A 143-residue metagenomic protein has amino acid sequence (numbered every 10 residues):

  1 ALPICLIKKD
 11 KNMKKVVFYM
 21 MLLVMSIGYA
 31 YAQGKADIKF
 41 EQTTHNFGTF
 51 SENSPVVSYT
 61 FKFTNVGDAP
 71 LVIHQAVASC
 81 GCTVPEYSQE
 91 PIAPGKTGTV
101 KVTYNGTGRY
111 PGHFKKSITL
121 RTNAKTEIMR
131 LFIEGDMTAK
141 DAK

Functional and structural regions predicted by a protein language model:
A1-I4: Short, small-residue-biased leader/transition segments that mark boundaries at the very start of proteins
K8-V16: Positively charged n-region of N-terminal signal peptides that target proteins for export
V16-S26: Sec-dependent N-terminal signal peptides
I27-A32: Sec/Tat signal peptide C-region and signal peptidase I cleavage site
Q33-K62, M137-K143: Beta-sheet-dominated interaction scaffolds and their linkers
F63-G67: Asparagine-centered strand-capping/turn motif at beta-strand->loop junctions
D68-T99: Surface-exposed binding patches on compact interaction domains or structured appendages
Y110-A139: Terminal connector regions
